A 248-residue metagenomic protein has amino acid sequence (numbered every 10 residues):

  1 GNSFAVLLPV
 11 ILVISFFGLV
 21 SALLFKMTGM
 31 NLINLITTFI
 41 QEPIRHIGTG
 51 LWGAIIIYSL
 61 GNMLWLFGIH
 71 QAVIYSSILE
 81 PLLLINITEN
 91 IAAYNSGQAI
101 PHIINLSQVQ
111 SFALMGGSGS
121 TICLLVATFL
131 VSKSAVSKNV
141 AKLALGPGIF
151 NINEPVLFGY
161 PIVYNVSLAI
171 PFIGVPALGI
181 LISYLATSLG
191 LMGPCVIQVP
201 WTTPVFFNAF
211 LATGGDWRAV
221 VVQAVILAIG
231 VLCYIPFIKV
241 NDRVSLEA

Functional and structural regions predicted by a protein language model:
G1, P155-L157: Cytosolic juxtamembrane amphipathic/interface segments immediately preceding and feeding into a transmembrane helix
G1-F67, P200-A248: Signature of multi-pass transmembrane helix bundles
N2-V6, V10, I14, H46 (+8 more regions): Alpha-helical transmembrane segments of multi-pass membrane proteins, especially transporters and channels
L8-P9, G68, G119, L178-T187: Membrane-embedded alpha-helical segments of transport systems, primarily multispan ion/solute transporters
L12-V131: Generic multipass alpha-helical transmembrane bundles of integral membrane proteins
I91-A92, S96-I100, L125-T128, L143-P147 (+1 more regions): Transmembrane alpha-helical segments and their short flanking loops that form helix-hairpins/helix-helix interfaces
S134-A141: Membrane-proximal intracellular helices of multi-pass ion channels
